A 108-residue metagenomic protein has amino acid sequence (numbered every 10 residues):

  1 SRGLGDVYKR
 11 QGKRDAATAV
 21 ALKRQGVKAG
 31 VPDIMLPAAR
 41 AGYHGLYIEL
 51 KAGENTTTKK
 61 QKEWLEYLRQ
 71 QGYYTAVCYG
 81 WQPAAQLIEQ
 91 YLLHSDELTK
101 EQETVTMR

Functional and structural regions predicted by a protein language model:
S1-Y8: Short, small-residue-biased leader/transition segments that mark boundaries at the very start of proteins
Y8, I48, C78: Hydrophobic residues at beta-strand termini and immediately following loops that shape nucleotide-binding pockets
K9-G42: Active-site metal-binding core of divalent-cation-utilizing nuclease and nuclease-like domains
V27-V31, Y43-H44, K60-W64, A84: Amphipathic alpha-helical interface surfaces
D33-L36, L46-A52: Conserved catalytic cores of phosphodiester-cleaving nucleases, focusing on short active-site segments
A41, G53-T56, P83-A84: A short acidic, glycine/proline-enriched capping/turn motif at secondary-structure boundaries, especially helix N-cap
E54-Q70: Mg2+/Mn2+-dependent nuclease catalytic core
G72-R108: Basic, glycine-rich
